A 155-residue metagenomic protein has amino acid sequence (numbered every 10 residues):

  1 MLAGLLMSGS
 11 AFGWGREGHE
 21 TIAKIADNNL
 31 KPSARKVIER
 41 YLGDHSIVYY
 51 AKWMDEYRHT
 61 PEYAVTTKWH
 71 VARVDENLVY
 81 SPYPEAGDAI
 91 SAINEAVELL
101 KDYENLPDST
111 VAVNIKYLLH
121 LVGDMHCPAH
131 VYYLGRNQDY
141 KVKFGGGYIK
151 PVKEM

Functional and structural regions predicted by a protein language model:
M1-A3: Sec-dependent signal peptide recognition, specifically the positively charged N-region followed immediately by
S8-S10: N-terminal signal peptide c-region/cleavage motif recognized by signal peptidases
F12-L121, P128-M155: N-terminal, motif-rich segments that launch catalysis or mediate targeting to/interaction with membranes, typified by
